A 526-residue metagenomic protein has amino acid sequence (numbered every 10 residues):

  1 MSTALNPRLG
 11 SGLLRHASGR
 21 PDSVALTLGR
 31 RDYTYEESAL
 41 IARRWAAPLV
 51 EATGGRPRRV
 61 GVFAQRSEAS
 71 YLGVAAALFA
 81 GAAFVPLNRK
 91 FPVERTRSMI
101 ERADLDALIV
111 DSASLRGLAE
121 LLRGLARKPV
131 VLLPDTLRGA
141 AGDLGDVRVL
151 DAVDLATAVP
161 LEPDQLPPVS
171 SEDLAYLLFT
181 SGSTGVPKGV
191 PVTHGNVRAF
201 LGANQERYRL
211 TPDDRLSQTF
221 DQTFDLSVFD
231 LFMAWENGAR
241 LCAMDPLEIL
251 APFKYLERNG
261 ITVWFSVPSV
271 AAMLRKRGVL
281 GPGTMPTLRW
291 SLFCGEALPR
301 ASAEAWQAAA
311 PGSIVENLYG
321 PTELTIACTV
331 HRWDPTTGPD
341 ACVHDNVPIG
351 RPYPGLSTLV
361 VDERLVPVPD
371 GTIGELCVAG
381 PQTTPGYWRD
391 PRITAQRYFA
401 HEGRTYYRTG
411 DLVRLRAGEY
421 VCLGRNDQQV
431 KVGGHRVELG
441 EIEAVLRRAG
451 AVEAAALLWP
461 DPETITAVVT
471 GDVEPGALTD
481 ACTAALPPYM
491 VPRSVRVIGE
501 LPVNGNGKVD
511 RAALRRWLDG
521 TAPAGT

Functional and structural regions predicted by a protein language model:
M1, R8-G10, L108-P167, V197 (+2 more regions): AMP-dependent adenylate-forming
M1-L177, A199, A303, P354-S357 (+1 more regions): AMP-binding/adenylate-forming domain of the ANL superfamily
T27, R59-F63, Y71, L78 (+13 more regions): Short, well-ordered beta-strand segments
A64-E68, V85-E101, S112-G117, T136-R138 (+4 more regions): ATP-dependent adenylate-forming carboxylate-activation enzymes
A64-S67, N88, L210, F220-F224 (+1 more regions): Conserved AMP-binding
R148-D151, E236-A239, F265, R275-H344 (+2 more regions): Gly/Ser/Thr-rich phosphate-binding loop
L177-V190: Conserved adenylation A10 loop of the ANL superfamily
K188-R215, T223-T262: Conserved AMP-binding/adenylation subdomain of ANL enzymes
